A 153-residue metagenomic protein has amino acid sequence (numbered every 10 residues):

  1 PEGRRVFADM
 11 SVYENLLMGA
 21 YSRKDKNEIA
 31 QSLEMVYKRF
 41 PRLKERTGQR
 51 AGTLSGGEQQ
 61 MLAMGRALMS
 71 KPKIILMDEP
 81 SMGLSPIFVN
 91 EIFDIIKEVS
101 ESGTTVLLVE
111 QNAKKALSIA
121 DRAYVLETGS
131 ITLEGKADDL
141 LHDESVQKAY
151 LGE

Functional and structural regions predicted by a protein language model:
D9-Q31, R39-R42, E153: ABC-type ATPase nucleotide-binding domains, specifically the catalytic core motifs of the NBD
R50-L54, E58: Conserved ABC ATPase signature
A67-L68: ABC ATPase C-loop
K71: Conserved catalytic motifs of ABC-family nucleotide-binding domains
I75-E79: Catalytic Walker B motif of ABC-type/P-loop ATPase nucleotide-binding domains
N90-S102: Helical segment within the ABC ATPase nucleotide-binding domain
R122, E134: Short, glycine/charged-rich "phosphate-handling" switch motifs in NTP-dependent and phosphotransfer domains
